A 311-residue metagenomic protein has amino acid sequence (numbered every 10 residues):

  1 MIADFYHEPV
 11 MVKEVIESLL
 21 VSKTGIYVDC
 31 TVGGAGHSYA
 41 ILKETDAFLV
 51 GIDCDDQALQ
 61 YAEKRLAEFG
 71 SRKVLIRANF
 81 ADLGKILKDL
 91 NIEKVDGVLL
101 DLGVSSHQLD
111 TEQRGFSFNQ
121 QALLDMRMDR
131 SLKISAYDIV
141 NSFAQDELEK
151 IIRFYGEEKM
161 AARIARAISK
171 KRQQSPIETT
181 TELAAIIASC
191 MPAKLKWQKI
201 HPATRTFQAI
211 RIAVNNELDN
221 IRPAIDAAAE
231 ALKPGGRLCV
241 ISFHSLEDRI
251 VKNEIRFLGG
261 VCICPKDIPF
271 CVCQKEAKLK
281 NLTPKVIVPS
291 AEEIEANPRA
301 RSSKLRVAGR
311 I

Functional and structural regions predicted by a protein language model:
M1-I311: S-adenosyl-L-methionine-dependent methyltransferase catalytic core, i.e., the SAM/SAH-binding region
